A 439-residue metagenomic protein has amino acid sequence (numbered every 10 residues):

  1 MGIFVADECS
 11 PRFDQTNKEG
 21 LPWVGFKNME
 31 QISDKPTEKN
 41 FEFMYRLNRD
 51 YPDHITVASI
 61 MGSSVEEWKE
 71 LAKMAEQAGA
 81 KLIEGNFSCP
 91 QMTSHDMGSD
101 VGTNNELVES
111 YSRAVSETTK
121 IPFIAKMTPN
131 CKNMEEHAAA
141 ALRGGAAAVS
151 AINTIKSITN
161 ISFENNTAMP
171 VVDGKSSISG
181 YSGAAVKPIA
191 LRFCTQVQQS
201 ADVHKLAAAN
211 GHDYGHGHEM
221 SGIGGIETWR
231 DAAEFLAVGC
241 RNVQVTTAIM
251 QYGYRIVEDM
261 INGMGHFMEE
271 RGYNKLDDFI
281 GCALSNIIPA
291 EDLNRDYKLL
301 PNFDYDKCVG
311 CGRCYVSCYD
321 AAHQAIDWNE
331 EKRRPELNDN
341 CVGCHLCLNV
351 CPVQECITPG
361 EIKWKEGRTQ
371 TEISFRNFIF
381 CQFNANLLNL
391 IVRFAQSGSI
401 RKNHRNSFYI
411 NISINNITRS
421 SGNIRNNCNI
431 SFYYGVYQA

Functional and structural regions predicted by a protein language model:
M1-E66: N-terminal capping/small domains of soluble enzymes
S10-E19, I161-K175, A237, M250-R271: C-terminal helical cap(s) of enzyme catalytic domains, especially alpha/beta-barrels
L21-W23, A184-K187, R192, N262-C311 (+2 more regions): Extended, intrinsically disordered, low-complexity segments
S63-S221, R230-E234, V238-N242, P289 (+3 more regions): Alpha/beta enzyme core
F235, R313-E331, L346-K363: Iron-sulfur cluster-binding cysteine motifs and their immediate structural context in ferredoxin-like electron-transfer
N329-N340: Short linker/helix segments within small regulatory modules
A385, A395-S399, R405-S413, T418-S421 (+2 more regions): Short linear motifs in low-complexity or flexible loops
